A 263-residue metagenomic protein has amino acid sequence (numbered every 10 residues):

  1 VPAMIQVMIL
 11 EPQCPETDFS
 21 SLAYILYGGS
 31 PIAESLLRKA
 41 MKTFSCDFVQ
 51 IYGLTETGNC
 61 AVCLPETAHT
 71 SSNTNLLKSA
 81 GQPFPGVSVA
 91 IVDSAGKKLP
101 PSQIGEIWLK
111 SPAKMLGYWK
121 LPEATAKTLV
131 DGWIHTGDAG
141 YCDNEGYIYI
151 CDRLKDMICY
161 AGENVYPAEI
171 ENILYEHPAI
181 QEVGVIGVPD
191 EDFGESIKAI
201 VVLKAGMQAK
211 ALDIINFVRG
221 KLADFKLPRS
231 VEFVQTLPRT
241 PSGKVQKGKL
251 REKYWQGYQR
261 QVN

Functional and structural regions predicted by a protein language model:
V1, S111-G117, K127, A139-K226 (+3 more regions): AMP-binding/adenylate-forming catalytic core of the ANL superfamily
M4-I5, I32, K114: Alpha-helix capping/helix-boundary segments
I9-N75, S88, A95-K98: Gly/Ser/Thr-rich phosphate-binding loop
Q13, S21, S45, G86 (+4 more regions): Glycine-centered tight turns that cap/initiate beta-strands
G29, G53, G81, D138 (+1 more regions): Active-site glycine-centered loops adjacent to acidic/histidine catalytic or metal-binding residues that shape
Q82-G86, A95-T128, E163-V165: Conserved ATP/PPi-binding loop(s) of AMP-dependent carboxylate-activating enzymes
S88-W108, N144-E145, M207-A211, Q246: Conserved beta-loop-beta connector loops within the AMP-binding
E252-N263: Acidic/polar alpha-helix N-cap and adjacent early helical turns within long charge-rich amphipathic helices/linkers
